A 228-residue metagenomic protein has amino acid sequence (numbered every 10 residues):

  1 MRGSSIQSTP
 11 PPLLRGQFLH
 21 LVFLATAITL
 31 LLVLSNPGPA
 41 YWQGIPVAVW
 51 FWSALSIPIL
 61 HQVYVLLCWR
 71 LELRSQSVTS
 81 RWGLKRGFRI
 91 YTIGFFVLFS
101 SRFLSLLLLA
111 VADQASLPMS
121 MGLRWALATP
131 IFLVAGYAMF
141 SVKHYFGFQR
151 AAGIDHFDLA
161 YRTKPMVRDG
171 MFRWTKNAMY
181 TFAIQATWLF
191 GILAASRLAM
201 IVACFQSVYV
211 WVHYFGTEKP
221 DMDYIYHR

Functional and structural regions predicted by a protein language model:
M1-F172, T181-R228: Membrane-anchoring alpha-helices and their flanking helix-loop junctions
